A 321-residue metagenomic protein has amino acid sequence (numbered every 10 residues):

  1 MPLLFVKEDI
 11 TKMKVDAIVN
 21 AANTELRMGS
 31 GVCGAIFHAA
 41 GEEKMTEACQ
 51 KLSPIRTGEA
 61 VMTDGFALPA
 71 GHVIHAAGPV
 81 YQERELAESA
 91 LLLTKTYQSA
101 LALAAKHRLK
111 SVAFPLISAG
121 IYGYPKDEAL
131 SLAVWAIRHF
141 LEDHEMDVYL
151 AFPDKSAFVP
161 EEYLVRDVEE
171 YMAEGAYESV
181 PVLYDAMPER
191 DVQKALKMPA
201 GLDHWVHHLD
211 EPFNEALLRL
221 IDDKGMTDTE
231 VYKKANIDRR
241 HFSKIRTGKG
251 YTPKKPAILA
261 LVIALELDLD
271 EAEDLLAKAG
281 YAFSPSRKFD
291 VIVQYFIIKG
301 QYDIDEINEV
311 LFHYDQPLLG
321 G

Functional and structural regions predicted by a protein language model:
M1-K106: Glycine-/small-residue-enriched capping loops at alpha/beta junctions
H107, Y122-H204, L319: Divalent-metal-activated hydrolytic enzyme cores
Q193-D228, D305-G321: A short, Lys/Arg-rich alpha-helix, primarily the initiator
I221, Y232, V262: The alpha-helix within a helix-turn-helix
E230, R240-H241, E271: Residues in the helix-turn-helix
N236-P253, A277-G280: Recognition helix of helix-turn-helix/homeodomain-like DNA-binding domains that insert into the DNA major groove
K249-I263: Short, basic-rich loop-to-helix N-cap that marks the start of a DNA-contacting helix
E271-I304, N308-G320: Short amphipathic recognition helices of helix-turn-helix/homeodomain-type DNA-binding modules
